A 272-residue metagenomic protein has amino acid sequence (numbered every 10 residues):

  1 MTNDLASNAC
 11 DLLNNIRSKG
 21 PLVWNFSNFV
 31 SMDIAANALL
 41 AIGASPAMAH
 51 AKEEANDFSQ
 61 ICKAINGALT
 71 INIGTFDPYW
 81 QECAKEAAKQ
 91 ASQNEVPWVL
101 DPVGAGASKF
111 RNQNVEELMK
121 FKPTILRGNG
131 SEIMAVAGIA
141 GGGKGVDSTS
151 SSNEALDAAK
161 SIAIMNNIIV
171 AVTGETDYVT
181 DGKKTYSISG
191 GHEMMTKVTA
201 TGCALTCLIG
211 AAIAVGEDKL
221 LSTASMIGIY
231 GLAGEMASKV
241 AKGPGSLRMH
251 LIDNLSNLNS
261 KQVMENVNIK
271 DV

Functional and structural regions predicted by a protein language model:
T2-L100: Conserved N-terminal subdomain of the carbohydrate kinase-like
T2-N15, I168-G190, Q262-M264: Acidic-glycine-rich active-site phosphate/pyrophosphate-binding loop
D4-S7, L232-V272: Charged C-terminal helix
W80-G128: Glycine/small-residue-rich loop that forms an oxyanion/phosphate-binding "nest" at active or ligand-binding sites
F110-T185: Conserved phosphate/ATP/ADP-binding segment of small-molecule kinases
A135, K197-G228: Short, small-residue alpha-helix embedded
A158-A163, K219-G234, L251-I252: Short, well-structured alpha-helical segments that form the helix of a local strand-helix-strand
S189-T199: Short pre-catalytic strand/loop immediately N-terminal to key active-site residues, enriched for Gly-Thr
